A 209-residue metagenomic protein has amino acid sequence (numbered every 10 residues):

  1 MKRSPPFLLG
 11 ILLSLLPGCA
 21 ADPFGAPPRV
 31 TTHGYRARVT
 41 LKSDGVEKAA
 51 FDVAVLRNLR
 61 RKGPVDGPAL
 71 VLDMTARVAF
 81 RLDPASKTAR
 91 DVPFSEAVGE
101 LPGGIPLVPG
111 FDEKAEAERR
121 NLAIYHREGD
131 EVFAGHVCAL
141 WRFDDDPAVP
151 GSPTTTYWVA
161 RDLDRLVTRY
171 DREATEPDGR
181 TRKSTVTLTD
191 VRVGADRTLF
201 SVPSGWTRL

Functional and structural regions predicted by a protein language model:
M1-L8: Bacterial N-terminal signal peptides that target proteins for export
L8-L16: Bacterial N-terminal signal peptides
A20-L209: Extended soluble regions of mature proteins
